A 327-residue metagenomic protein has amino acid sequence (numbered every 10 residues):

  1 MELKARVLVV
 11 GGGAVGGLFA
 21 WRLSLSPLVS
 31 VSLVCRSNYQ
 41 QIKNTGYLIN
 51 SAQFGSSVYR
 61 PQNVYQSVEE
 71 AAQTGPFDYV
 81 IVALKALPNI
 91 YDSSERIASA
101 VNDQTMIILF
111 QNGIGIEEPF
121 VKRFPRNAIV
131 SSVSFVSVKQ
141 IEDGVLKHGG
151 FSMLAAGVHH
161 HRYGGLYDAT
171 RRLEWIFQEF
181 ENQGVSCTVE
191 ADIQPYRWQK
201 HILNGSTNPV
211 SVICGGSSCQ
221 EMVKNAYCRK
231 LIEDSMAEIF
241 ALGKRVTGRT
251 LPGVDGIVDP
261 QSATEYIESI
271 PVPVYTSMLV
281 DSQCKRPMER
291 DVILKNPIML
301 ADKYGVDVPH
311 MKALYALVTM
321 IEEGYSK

Functional and structural regions predicted by a protein language model:
M1-Y59: NAD(P)+-binding Rossmann beta1-loop-alpha1 motif at the extreme N-terminus of oxidoreductases
E2-A5, E181-N182, K230-K327: NAD(P)-dependent Rossmann-like dehydrogenase/reductase catalytic/cofactor-binding core
L3-A5, D78, S152: Nucleotide donor/acceptor-binding cores
S57-K147: Rossmann-like NAD(P)(H) cofactor-binding subdomain of soluble oxidoreductases
G75, F110-K200, S206: Rossmann-fold dinucleotide-binding core
V101-Q104, V145-H160, V212-K224, Y275-C284: Helix-loop-beta segment of a Rossmann-like dinucleotide-binding subdomain
Q194-E221, Y227-F240: Active-site-proximal catalytic alpha-helix in oxidoreductases
